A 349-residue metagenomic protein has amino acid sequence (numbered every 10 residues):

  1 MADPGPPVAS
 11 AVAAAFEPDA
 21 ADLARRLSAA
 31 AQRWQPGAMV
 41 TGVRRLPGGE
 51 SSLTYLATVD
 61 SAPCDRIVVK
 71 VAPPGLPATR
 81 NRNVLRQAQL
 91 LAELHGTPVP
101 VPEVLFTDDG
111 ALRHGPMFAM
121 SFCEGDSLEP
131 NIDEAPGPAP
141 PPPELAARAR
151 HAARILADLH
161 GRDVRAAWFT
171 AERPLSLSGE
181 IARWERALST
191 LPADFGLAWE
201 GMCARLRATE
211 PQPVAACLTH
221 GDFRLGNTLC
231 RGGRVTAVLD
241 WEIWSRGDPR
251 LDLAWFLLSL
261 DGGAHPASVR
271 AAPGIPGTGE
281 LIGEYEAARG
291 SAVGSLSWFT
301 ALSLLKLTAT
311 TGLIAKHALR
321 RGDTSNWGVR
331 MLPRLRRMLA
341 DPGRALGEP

Functional and structural regions predicted by a protein language model:
A2-P36: Juxta-kinase regulatory segment immediately upstream of eukaryotic protein kinase catalytic domains
R44-G201, Q212-P213: ATP-binding pocket architecture of kinase catalytic cores
A216-L218, T236: Conserved protein kinase catalytic-loop anchor
L218-H220, L225: Catalytic-loop of the protein kinase fold
L239-W244: Activation of the activation-loop gatekeeper triad in protein kinase-fold domains
L251-R289, S303-R321: Active-site activation/catalytic loop segments of kinase-like enzymes and analogous catalytic loops in related
S295, A309-P349: Helical subdomain adjoining the active site within ATP-dependent kinase catalytic cores
